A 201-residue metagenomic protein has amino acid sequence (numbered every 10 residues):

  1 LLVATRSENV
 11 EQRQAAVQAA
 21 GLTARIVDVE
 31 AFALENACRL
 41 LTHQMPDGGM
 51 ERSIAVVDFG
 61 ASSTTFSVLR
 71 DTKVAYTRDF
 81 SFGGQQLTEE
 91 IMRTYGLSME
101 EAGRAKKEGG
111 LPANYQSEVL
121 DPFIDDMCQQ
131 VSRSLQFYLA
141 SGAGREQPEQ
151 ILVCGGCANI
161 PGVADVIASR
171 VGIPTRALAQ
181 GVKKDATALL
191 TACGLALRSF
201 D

Functional and structural regions predicted by a protein language model:
L1-D201: Hydrophobic/aromatic-enriched cytosolic interaction surfaces used to assemble or bind macromolecules
